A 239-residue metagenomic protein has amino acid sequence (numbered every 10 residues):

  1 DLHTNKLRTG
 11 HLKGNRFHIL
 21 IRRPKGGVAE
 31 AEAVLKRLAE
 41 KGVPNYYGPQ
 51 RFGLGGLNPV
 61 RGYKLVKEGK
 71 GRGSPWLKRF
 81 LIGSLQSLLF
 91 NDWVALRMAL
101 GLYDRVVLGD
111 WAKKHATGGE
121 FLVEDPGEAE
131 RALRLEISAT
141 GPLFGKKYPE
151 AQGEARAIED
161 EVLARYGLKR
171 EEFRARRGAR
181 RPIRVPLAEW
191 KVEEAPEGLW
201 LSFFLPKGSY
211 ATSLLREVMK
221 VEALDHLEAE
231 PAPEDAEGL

Functional and structural regions predicted by a protein language model:
D1-L239: Non-catalytic, substrate/partner-engaging modules appended to enzymatic cores
